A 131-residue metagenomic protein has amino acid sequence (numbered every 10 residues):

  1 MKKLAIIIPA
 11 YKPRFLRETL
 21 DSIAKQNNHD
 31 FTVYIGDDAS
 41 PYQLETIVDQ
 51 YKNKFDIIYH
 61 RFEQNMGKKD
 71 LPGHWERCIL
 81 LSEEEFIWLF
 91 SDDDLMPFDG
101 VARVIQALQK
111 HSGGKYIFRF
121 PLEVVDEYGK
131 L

Functional and structural regions predicted by a protein language model:
K3-I7, T32: Cell-envelope/extracellular polymer assembly enzymes that use nucleotide-activated donors
K12-K25: Short, well-formed alpha-helical segments that are part of the catalytic scaffolds of diverse glycosyltransferases
A24-Q64: Acidic donor-binding segment of Leloir-type glycosyltransferases
D38, F90-D92: Active-site acidic Asp-centered loop
Q43, D94-A107: Acidic donor-binding/catalytic loop of UDP-sugar-dependent glycosyltransferases, especially processive GT2
E63-S82: Glycine-rich, basic loop-to-helix element that forms the pyrophosphate-binding segment of sugar-nucleotide handling
I87: Short aromatic/hydrophobic "clamp" motif used to bind/position activated sugar donors
V101-L131: Conserved donor NDP-sugar-binding/catalytic core segment of glycosyltransferases
